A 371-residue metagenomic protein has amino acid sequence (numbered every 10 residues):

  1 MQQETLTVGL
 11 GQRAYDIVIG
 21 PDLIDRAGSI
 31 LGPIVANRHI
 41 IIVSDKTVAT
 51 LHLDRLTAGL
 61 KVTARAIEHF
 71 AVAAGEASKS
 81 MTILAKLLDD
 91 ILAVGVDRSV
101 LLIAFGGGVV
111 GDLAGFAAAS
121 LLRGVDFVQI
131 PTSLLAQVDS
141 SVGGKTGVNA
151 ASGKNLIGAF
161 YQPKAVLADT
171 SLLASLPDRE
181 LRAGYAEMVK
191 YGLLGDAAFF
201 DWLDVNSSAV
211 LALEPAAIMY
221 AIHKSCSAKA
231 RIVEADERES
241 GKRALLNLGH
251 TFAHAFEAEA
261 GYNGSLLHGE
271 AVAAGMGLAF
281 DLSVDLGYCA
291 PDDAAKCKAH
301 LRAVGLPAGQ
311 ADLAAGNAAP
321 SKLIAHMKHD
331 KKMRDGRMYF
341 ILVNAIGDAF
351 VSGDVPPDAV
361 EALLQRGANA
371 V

Functional and structural regions predicted by a protein language model:
M1-L101: ATP/NTP phosphate-donor binding region
Q2-L6, A186-M188, Y288-V371: C-terminal charged capping/lid subdomain of soluble metabolic enzymes
L88-F105, A114-Q129: Non-catalytic interfacial helical region
A93-V96, Q162-V166, S171-D178, A186-A198 (+9 more regions): Generic secondary-structure signature for well-ordered alpha-helical cores
V109-F116, Q137-V138, A255: Short glycine/serine/threonine-rich phosphate/pyrophosphate-binding segments that cradle anionic phosphate groups
F116-A209: A glycine/threonine-rich phosphate-anchoring loop and its flanking beta-alpha core in nucleotide/phosphate-binding
N206-S321: Active-site segments that bind and position negatively charged phosphate/pyrophosphate groups
